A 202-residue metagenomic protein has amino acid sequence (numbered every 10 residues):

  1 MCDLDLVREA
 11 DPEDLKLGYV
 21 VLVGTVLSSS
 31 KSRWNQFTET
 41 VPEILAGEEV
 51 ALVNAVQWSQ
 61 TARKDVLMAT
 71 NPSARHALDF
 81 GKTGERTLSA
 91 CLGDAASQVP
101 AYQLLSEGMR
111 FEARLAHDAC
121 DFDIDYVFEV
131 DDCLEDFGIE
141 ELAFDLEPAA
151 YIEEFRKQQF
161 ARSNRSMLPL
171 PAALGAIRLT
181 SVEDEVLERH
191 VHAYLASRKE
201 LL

Functional and structural regions predicted by a protein language model:
C2-F80: Carboxylate- and glycine-rich phosphate/diphosphate-binding segment that chelates Mg2+/Mn2+
L4, E9, V20, G47 (+7 more regions): Surface-exposed loop/turn and secondary-structure junction residues enriched for glycine/proline
A10-K16, Q98-A101, A161: Structural motif
T25-N35, L92-S97, L115-D125, S163 (+1 more regions): Short helix-capping/linker segments at secondary-structure and domain boundaries
E39, I124-L202: C-terminal charged capping/lid subdomain of soluble metabolic enzymes
E48-A149: Active-site segments that bind and position negatively charged phosphate/pyrophosphate groups
